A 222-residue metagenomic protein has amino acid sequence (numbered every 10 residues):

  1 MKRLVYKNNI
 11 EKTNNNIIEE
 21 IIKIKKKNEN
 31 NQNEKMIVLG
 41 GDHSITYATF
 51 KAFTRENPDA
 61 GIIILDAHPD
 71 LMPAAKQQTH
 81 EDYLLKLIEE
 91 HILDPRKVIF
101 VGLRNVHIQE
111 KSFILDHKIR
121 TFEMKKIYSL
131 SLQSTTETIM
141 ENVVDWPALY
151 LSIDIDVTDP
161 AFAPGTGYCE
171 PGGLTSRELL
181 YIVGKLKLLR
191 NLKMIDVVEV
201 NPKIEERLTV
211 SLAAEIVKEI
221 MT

Functional and structural regions predicted by a protein language model:
M1-T222: Conserved alpha-helical scaffold segments that buttress catalytic/binding sites
